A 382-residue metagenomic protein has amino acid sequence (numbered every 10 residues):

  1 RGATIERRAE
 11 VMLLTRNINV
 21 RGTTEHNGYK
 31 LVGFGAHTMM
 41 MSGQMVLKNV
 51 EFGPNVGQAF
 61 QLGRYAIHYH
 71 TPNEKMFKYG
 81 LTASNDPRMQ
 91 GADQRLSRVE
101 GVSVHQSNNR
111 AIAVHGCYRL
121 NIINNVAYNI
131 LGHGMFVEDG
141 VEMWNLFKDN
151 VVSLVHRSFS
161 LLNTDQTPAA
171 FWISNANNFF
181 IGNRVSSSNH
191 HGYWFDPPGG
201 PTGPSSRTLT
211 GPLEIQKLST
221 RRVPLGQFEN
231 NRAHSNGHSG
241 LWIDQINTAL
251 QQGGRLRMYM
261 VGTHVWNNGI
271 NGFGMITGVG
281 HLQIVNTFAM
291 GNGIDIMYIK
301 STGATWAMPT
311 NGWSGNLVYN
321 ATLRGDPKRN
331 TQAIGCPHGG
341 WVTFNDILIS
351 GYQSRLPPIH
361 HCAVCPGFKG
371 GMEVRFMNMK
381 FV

Functional and structural regions predicted by a protein language model:
R1-M275, M297, N311, L323-G325 (+2 more regions): Beta-strand/loop edge motif enriched in small/polar residues
G280-H281: Short, catalytically relevant binding-site loops at active-site mouths
N286-M290: Feature captures outer-membrane beta-barrel proteins of Gram-negative bacteria and organelles
G293-T302: Short, highly charged low-complexity linear segments
